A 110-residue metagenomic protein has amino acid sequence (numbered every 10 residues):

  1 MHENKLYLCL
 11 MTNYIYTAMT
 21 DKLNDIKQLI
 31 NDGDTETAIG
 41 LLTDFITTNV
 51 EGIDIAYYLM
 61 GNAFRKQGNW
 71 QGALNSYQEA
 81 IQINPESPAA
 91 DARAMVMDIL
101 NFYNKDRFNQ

Functional and structural regions predicted by a protein language model:
N24, Y58-L59, A92: "A position-specific structural signal for the A-helix of alpha-solenoid helical repeats
T48-N49, Q82-I83: Structural marker of alpha-solenoid helical repeat scaffolds
